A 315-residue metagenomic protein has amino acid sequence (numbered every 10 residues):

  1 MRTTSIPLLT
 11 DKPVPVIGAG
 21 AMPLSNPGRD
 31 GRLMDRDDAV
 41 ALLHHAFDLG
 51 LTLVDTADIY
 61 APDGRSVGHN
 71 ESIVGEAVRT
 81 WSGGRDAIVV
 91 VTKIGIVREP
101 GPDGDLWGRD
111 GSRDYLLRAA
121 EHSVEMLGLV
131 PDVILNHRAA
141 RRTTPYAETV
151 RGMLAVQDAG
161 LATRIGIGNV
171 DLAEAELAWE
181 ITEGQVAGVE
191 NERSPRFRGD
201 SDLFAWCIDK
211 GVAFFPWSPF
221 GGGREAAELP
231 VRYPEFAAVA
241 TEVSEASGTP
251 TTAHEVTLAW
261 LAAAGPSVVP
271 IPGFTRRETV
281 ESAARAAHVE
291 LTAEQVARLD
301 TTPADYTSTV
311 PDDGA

Functional and structural regions predicted by a protein language model:
M1-V89: N-terminal binding-site loop/beta-alpha segment at the start of enzyme catalytic domains that lines or forms
L8-L9, P13, D48, A77-V89 (+4 more regions): Acidic (Asp/Glu)-rich catalytic clusters
P23-D37, D103-D114, H137-R142: Active-site mouth loops of central-metabolism enzymes
R29, E121, R138-A315: Beta/alpha (TIM)-barrel catalytic core signal, keyed to glycine-rich beta->alpha loops juxtaposed to Asp/Glu that bind
L33-A46, S112-M126, D171-E176: Short, acidic/polar
L51, L129-P131, A162: A structural motif
I59, G84-R109, H137: Structural motif corresponding to the early beta-alpha repeats
V124-R142: Active-site groove signature of glycoside hydrolases
